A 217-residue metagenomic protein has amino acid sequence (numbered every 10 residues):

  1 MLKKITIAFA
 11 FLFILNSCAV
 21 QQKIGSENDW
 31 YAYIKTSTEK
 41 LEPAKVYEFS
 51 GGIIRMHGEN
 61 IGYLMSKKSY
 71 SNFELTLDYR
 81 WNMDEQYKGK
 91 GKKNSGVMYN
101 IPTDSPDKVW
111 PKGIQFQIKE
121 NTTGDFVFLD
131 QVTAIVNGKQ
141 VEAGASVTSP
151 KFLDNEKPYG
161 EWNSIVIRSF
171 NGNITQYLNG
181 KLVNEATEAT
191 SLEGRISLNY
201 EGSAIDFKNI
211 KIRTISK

Functional and structural regions predicted by a protein language model:
M1-Q22: Bacterial Sec-dependent N-terminal signal peptides
C18-K217: Carbohydrate-interacting regions of secretory-pathway proteins
